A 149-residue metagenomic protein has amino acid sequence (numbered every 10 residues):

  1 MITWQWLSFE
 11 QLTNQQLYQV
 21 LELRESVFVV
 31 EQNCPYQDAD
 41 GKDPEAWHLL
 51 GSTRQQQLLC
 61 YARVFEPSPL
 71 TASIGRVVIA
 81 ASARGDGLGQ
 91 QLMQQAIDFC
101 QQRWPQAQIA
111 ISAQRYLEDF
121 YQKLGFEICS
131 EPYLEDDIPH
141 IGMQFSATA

Functional and structural regions predicted by a protein language model:
M1-H48, S52-Q57, A149: Short amphipathic alpha-helix that is part of the acyltransferase structural core
L50, Q57-F65, L70-V78: Conserved beta-strand in the GNAT
E66-G75, R84, P105-A107, D137-P139: A conserved beta-turn-beta hairpin within the catalytic core of GNAT-like acetyltransferases that forms part
I79, G85-D98: Conserved acetyl-CoA-binding loop-helix of GNAT-fold acetyltransferases
A80, Q114: Residue-level recognition of the GNAT/N-acetyltransferase active site
M93, C100-A113: Conserved GNAT acetyl-CoA-binding A-motif
A110-S112, Q122, E127-G142: Conserved catalytic-core motifs of GNAT/GCN5-like acyltransferases
